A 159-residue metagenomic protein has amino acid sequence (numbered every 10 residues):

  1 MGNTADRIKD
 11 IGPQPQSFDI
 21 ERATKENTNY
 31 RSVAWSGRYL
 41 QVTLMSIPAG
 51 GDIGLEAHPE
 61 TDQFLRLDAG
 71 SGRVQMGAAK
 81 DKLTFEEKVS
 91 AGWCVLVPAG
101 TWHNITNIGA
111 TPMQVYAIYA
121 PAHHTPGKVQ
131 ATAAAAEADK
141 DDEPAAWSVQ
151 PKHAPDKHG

Functional and structural regions predicted by a protein language model:
M1-Q41, G54, E86-E87, Q130-G159: A short, N-terminal "cap"/entry segment at the start of jelly-roll beta-barrel domains of the cupin/DSBH fold
L40, A49-G51, E60, T101-W102 (+1 more regions): A generic "binding-loop/recognition-motif" signal
I53-L55, V74-M76, V97, H103-G109: Short beta-strand His + acidic residue motifs that chelate non-heme Fe in jelly-roll/DSBH and cupin folds
E60-R73, G77-A78: Glycine- and acidic-residue-biased ligand/ion/polar-headgroup-sensing regions
F64, A110-P126: A short hydrophobic beta-strand segment most commonly corresponding to one strand of the jelly-roll/cupin
A79-P98: Short acidic-glycine-tyrosine-enriched beta hairpin
